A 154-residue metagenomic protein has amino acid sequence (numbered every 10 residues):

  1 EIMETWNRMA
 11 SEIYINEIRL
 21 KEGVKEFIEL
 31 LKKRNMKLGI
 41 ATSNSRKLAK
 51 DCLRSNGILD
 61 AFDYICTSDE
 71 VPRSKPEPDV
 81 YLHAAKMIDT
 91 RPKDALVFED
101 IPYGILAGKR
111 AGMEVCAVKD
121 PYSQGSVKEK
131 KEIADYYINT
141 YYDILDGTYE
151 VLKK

Functional and structural regions predicted by a protein language model:
E1-I28, R34-M36: Metal-dependent phosphoesterase signature
I18, I40, D94-L96: Residue-level marker of alpha-helix boundaries and capping positions
I18-E22, S43, S74-K75: Non-catalytic, surface-exposed connector residues within folded enzymatic/regulatory domains
E29-K32, S45-K154: Asp-based, Mg2+/Mn2+-dependent phosphohydrolase catalytic module
G39-I40, A117: Hydrophobic beta-strand core positions in alpha/beta domains
